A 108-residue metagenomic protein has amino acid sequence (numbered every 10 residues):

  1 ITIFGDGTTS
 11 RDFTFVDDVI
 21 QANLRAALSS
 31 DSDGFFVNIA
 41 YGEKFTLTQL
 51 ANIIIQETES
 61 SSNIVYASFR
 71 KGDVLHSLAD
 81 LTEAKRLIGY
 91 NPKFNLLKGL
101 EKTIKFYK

Functional and structural regions predicted by a protein language model:
I1-F4, F13-F15, Y90, F106-Y107: Conserved hydrophobic/aromatic "anchor" residues that stabilize well-ordered secondary structure elements
F4, T8-R11, V16-D17, R25-V37 (+2 more regions): Glycine/proline-rich active-site loop of Rossmann-fold NAD(P)-dependent oxidoreductases
D6, F36-V37, T46-N52, E59-H76 (+1 more regions): C-terminal "lid/loop" region of Rossmann-like NAD(P)-dependent oxidoreductases
V16, T48-Q49, R70-N91, N95 (+1 more regions): Conserved C-terminal active-site "lid" loop/helix of NAD(P)H-dependent oxidoreductases that clamps the redox cofactor
N23-A27, A51-I54, L81, L100-Y107: Hydrophobic "lid"/C-terminal helical patch of Rossmann-like NAD(P)-dependent dehydrogenase/epimerase domains
A40, A67, K93: Active-site-adjacent beta-strand anchor residues
